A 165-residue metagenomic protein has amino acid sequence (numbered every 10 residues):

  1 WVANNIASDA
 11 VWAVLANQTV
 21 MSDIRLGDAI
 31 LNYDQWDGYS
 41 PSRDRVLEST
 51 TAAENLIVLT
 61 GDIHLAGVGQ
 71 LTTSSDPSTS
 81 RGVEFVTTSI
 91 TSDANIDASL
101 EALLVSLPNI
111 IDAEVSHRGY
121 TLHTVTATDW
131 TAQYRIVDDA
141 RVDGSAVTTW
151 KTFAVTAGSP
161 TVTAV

Functional and structural regions predicted by a protein language model:
W1-V165: Long, structured stretches of catalytic cores involved in phosphate-ester chemistry, encompassing
